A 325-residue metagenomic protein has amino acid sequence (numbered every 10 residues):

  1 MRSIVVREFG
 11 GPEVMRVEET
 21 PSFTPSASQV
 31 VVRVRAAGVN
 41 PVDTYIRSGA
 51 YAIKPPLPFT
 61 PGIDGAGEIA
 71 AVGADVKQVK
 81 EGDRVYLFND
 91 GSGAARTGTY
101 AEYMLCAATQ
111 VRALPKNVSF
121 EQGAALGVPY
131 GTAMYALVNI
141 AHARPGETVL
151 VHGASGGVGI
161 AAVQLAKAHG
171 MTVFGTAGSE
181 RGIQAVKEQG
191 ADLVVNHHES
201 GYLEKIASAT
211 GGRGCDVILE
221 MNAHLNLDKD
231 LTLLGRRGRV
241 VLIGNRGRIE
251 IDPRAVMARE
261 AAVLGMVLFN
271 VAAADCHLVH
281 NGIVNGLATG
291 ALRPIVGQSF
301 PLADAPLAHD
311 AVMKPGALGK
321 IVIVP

Functional and structural regions predicted by a protein language model:
M1, T289-I295, P306-P325: C-terminal capping/lid region of NAD(P)-dependent oxidoreductase domains
R2, R16, P21, R33 (+3 more regions): Residues located in well-ordered beta-strands
P21-V39, A50-S92: Glycine-rich beta-strand-centered segment in the early N-terminal region that forms part of a ligand/cofactor-binding
A74-D75, A94, G175-A185, H198-Y202 (+2 more regions): Short glycine/proline-centered loop/turn elements that form peptide/ligand docking sites
Q78, F88-G153: NAD(P)H dinucleotide-binding glycine-rich loop of Rossmann-like/cofactor-binding domains, especially the beta1-alpha1
R84, G123-E199: Mid-domain Rossmann-like dinucleotide-binding core that forms the NAD(H)/NADP(H) cofactor-binding site
A177, M221-L292, V324-P325: Glycine-rich phosphate-binding loop and adjacent beta-alpha segment of Rossmann(oid) nucleotide-cofactor-binding
G201-G212: Short amphipathic alpha-helix with an adjacent loop that forms part of the alpha/beta core around
